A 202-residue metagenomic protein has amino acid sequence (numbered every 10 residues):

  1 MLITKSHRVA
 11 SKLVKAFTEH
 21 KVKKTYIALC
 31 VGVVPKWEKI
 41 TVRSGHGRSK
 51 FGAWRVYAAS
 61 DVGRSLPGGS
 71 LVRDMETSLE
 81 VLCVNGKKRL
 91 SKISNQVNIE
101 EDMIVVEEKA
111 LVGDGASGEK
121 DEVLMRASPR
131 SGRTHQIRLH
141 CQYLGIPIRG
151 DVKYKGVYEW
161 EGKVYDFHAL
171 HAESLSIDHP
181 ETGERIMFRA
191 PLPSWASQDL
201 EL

Functional and structural regions predicted by a protein language model:
M1-L202: RNA pseudouridine synthases
